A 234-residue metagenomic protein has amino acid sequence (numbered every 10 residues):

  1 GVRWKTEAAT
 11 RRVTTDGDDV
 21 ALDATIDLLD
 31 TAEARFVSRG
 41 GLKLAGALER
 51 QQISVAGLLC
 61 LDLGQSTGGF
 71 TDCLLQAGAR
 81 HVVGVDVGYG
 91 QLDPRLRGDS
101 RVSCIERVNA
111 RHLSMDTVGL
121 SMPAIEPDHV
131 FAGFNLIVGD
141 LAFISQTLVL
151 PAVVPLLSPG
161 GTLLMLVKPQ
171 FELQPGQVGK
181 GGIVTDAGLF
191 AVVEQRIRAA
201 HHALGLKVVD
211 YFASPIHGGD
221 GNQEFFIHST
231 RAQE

Functional and structural regions predicted by a protein language model:
G1-G46, R50-S54: S4-like RNA-binding module at protein N-termini
V55-S66, L74: Conserved class I S-adenosyl-L-methionine
S66-T71, G88: Residues at the N-terminus of the alpha-helix immediately C-terminal to the conserved SAM/SAH-binding loop
V83-Q146: S-adenosyl-L-methionine
T147-L164: A short glycine-rich, Lys/Arg-flanked "PGG" loop and its adjoining helix->strand segment in the class I
P169-D186: Short, glycine-/aromatic-enriched active-site segment of Class I SAM-dependent methyltransferases
F190-L204: Short alpha-helix
P215-E234: Core SAM-dependent methyltransferase catalytic element
